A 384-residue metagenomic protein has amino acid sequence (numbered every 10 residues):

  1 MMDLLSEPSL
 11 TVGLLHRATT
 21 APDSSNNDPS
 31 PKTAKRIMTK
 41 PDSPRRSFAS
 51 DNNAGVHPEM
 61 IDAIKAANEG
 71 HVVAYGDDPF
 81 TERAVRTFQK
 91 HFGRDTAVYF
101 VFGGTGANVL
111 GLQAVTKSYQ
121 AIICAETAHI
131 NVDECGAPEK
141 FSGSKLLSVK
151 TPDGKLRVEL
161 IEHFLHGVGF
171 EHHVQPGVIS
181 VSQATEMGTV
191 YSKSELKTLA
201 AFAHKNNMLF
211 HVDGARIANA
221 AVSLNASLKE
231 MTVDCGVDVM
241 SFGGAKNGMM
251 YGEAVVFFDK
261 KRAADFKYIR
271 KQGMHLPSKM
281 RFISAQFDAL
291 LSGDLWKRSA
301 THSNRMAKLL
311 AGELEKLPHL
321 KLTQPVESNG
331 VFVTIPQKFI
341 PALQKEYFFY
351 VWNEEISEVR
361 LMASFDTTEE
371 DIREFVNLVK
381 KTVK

Functional and structural regions predicted by a protein language model:
M1-T39: Intrinsic disorder/low-complexity segments
F48, L156-G214: Active-site phosphate-binding strand-loop segment of PLP-dependent enzymes
H57-G104, E126-T127, N131-V132, A137-E139: Conserved N-terminal alpha-helix of the aminotransferase class I/II PLP-enzyme fold
T116-P176: PLP-dependent aminotransferase-like
S118-Y119, K308-V383: Conserved C-terminal alpha-helix-loop-beta "cap" of PLP-dependent enzymes that closes/shapes the active-site mouth
C135, S192-A201, K205, R216-V239: Active-site pre-lysine segment of PLP-dependent enzymes
P176-T185, V190, S223, S227-G330: Active-site C-terminal subdomain of aminotransferase-like
